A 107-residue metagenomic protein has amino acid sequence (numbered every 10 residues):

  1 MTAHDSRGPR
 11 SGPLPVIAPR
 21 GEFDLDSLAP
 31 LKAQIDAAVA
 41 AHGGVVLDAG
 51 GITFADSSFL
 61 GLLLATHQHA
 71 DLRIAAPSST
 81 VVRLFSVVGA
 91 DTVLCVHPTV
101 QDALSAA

Functional and structural regions predicted by a protein language model:
M1-A33: STAS-typified acidic loop motif
H4-P9, P98-A107: Short, charged, intrinsically disordered terminal tails
P15-V16, L62-L64, D71, T99 (+1 more regions): Residue-level detection of beta-strand scaffold positions
L25-L94: Amphipathic alpha-helical interaction surfaces in cytosolic regulatory modules
